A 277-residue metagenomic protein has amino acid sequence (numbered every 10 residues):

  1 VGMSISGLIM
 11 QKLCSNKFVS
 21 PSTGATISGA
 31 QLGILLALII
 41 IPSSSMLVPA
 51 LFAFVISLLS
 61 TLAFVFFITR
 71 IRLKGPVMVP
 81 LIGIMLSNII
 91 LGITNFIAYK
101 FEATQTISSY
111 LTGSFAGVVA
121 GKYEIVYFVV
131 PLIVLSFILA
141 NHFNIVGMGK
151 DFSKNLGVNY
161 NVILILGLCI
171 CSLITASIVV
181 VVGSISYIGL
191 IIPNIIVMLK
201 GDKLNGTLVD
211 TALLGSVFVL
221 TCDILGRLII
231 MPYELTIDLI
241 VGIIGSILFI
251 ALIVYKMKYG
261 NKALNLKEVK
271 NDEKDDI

Functional and structural regions predicted by a protein language model:
V1-I277: Alpha-helical transmembrane segments in inner-membrane proteins
